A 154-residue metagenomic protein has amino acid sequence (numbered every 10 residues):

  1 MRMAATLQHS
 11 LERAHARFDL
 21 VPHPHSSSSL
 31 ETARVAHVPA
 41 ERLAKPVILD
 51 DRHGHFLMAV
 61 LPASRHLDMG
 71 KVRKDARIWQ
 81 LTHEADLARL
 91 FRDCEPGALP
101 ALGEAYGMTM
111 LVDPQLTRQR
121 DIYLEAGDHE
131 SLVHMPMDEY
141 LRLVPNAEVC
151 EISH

Functional and structural regions predicted by a protein language model:
M1-H154: Extended, low-hydrophobicity, polar/charged segments
